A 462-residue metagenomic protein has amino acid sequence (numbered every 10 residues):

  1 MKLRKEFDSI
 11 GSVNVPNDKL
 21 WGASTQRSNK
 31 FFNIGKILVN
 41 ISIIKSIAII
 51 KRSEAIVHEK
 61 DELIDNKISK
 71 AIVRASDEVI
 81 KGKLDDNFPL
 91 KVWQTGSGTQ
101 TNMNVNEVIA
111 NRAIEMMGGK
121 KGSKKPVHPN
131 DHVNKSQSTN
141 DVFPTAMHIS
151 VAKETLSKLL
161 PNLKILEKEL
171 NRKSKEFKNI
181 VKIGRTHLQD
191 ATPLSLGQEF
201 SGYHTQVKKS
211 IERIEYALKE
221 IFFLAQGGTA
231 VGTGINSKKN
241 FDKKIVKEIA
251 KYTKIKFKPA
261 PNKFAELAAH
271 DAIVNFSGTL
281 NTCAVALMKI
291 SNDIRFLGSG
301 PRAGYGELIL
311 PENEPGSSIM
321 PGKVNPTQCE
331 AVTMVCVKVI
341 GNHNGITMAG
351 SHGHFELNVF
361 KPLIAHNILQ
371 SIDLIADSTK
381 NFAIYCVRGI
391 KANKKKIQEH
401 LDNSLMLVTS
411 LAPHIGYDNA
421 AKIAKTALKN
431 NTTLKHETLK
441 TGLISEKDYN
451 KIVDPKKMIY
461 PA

Functional and structural regions predicted by a protein language model:
M1-A462: Conserved, well-structured ligand/cofactor-binding cores
